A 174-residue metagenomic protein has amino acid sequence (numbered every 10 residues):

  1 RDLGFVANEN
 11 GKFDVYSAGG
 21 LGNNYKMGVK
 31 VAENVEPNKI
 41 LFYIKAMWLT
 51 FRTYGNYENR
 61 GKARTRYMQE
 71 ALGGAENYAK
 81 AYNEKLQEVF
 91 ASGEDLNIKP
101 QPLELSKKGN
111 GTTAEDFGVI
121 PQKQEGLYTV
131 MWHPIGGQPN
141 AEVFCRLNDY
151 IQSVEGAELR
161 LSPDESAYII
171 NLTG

Functional and structural regions predicted by a protein language model:
R1-G174: Peripheral terminal and linker regions in Fe-S/redox and tRNA-modifying enzymes
